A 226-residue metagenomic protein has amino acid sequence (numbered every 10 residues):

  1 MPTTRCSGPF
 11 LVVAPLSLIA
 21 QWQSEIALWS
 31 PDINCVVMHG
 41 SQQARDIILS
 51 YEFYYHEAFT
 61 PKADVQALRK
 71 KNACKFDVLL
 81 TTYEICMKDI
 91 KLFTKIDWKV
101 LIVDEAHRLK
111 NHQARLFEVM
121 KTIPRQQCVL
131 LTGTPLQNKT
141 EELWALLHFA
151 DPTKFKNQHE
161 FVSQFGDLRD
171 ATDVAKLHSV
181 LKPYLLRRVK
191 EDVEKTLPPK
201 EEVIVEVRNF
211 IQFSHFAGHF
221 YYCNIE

Functional and structural regions predicted by a protein language model:
M1-D170, H178-V203, R208-E226: ASCE P-loop NTPase motor core, strongest for the SF2 helicase catalytic module
